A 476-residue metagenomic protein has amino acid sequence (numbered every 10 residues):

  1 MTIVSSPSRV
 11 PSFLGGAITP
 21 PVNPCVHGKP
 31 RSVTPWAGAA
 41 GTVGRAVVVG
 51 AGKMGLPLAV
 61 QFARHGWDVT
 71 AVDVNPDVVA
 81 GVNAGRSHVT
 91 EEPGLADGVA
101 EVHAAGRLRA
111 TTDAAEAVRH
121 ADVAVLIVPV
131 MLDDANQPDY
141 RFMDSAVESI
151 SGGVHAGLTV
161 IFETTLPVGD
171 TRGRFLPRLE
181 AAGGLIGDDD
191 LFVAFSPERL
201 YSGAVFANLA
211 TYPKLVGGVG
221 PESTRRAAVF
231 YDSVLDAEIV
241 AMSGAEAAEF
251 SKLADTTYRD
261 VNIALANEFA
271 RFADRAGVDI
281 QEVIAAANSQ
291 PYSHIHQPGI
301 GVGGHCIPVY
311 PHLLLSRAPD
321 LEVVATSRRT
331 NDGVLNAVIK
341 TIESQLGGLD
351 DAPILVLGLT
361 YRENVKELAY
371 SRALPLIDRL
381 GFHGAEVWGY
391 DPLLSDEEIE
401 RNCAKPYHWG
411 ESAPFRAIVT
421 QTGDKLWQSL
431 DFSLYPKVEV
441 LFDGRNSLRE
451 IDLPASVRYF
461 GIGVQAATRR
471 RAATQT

Functional and structural regions predicted by a protein language model:
I3-T476: Structural/interface elements that position substrates and couple domains in central-metabolism enzymes
